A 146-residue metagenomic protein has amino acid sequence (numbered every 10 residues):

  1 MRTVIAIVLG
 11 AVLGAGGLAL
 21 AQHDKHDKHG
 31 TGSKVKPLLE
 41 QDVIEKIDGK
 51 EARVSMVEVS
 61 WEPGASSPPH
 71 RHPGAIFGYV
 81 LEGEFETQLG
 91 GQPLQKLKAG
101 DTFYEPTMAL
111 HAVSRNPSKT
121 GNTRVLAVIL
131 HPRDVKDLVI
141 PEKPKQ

Functional and structural regions predicted by a protein language model:
R2-S55, L138-Q146: A short, N-terminal "cap"/entry segment at the start of jelly-roll beta-barrel domains of the cupin/DSBH fold
H23-H26, H70-H72, H111: Histidine-centered active-site/metal-ligand motif
D48, A52-R53, G64-Y79: A short beta-loop-beta micro-motif enriched in histidine and acidic residues
D48-E51, R71, K96, P117-N122: Extracellular/periplasmic catalytic domains that process cell-envelope and extracellular macromolecules
W61, G91-M108: Short acidic-glycine-tyrosine-enriched beta hairpin
P69, T87-Q88, E105, H111-K119: Short beta-strand His + acidic residue motifs that chelate non-heme Fe in jelly-roll/DSBH and cupin folds
G74-Q92, D101: Glycine- and acidic-residue-biased ligand/ion/polar-headgroup-sensing regions
L94, A109-V135: Ligand-binding loop in jelly-roll beta-barrel domains
